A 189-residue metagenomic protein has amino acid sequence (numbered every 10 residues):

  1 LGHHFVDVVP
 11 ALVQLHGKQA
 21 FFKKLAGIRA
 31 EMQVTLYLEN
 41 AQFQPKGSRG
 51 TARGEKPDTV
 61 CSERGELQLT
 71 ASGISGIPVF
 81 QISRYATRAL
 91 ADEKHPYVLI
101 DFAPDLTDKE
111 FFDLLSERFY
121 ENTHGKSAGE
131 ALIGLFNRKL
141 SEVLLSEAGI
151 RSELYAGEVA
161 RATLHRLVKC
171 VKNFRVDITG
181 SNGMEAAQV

Functional and structural regions predicted by a protein language model:
L1-F21: Glycine-rich loop(s) and the adjacent beta-strand/alpha-helix scaffold that form part
L15-Q44: Rossmann-like NAD(P)H-binding beta-loop-alpha module
T35-V189: Residue-level recognition of phosphate/Mg2+-coordinating polar/acidic sites in nucleotide-handling active sites
